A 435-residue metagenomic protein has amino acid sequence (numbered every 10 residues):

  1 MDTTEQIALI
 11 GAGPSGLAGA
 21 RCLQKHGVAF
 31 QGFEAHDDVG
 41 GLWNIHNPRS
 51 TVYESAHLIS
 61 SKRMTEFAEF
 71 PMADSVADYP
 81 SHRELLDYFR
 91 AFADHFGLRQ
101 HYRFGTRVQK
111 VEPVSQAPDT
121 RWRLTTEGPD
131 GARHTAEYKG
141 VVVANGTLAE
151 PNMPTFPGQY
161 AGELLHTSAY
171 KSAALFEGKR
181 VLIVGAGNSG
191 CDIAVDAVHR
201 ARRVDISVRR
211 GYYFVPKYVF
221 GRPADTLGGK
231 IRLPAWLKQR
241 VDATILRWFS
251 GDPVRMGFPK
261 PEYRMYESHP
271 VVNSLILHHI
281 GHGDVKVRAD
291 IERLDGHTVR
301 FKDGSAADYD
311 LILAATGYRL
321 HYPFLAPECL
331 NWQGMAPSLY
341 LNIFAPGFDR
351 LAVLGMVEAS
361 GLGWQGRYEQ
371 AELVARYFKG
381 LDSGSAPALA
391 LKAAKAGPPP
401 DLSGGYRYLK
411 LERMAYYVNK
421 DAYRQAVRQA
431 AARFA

Functional and structural regions predicted by a protein language model:
D2-S55, P71-Y212, P216-Y218, I231-P387 (+1 more regions): Flavin (primarily FAD) cofactor-binding/catalytic cores of flavoenzymes
H57-S61: Flexible "cap/lid" subdomain of the alpha/beta-hydrolase fold that forms the substrate-access gate
M64-T65: Active-site segment of extracytoplasmic enzymes that catalyze sulfate/phosphate-ester chemistry
G221: Short, surface-exposed amphipathic charged segments that create phosphate/polyanion-binding patches used for binding
G384-P399: The conserved 3'-phosphoadenosine-5'-phosphosulfate
